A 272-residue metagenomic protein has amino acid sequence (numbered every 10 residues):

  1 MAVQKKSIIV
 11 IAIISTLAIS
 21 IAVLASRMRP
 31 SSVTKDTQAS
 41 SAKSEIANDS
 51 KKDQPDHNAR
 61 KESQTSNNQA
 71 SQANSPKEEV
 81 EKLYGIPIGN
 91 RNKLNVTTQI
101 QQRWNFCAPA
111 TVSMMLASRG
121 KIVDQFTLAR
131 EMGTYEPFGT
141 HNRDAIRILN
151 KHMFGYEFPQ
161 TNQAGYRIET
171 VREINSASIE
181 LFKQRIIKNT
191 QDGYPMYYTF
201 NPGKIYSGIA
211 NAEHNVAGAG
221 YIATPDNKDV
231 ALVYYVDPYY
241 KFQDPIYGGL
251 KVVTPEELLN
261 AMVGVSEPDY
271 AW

Functional and structural regions predicted by a protein language model:
M1-I14: N-terminal Sec-pathway targeting helices
Q4, N105-C107, S118, N215 (+1 more regions): Broad hydrophobic/π-residue packing in well-ordered secondary structure
V10, I21-Q163, I209, V230 (+1 more regions): Active-site-adjacent structural segments surrounding the nucleophilic cysteine of cysteine proteases and isopeptidases
R27-S31, P76-E81, N90, T127-W272: Conserved active-site-adjacent core of cysteine acyl-enzyme catalytic domains
